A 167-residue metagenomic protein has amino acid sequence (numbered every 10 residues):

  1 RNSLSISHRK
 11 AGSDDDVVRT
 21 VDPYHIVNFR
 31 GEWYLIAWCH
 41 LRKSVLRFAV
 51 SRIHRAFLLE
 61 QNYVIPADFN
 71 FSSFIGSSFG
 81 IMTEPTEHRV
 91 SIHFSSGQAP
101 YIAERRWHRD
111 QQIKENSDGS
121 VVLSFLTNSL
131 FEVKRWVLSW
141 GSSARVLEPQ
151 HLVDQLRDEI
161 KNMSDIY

Functional and structural regions predicted by a protein language model:
R1-V90: Core beta-strand-centered patch of the WYL/Sm-like small regulatory domain
I75-Y167: Polybasic (Lys/Arg-rich)
